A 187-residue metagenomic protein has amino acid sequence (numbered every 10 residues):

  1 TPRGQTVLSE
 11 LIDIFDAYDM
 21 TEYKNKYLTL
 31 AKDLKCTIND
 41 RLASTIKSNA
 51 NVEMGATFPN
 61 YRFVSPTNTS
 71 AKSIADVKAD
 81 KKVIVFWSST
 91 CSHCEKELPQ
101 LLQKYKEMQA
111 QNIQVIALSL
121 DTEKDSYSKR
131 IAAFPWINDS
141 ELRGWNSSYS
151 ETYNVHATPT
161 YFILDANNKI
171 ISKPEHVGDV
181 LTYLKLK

Functional and structural regions predicted by a protein language model:
T1-S70: Oxidative protein folding and maturation machinery
K72-L101, Q114, L118: Short active-site neighborhood of thiol/selenol oxidoreductases, capturing the structured segment around
K78-D80, A110, V155: Active-site acidic short loop of glycosyltransferases
W87-T90, Y127, W136, W145: Signature tryptophan residues that serve as conserved aromatic anchors
K96-A132, W145-Y149: Structural microenvironment flanking redox-active thiols in thiol-disulfide oxidoreductases
I137-L142, P174: Short acidic-hydrophobic, aromatic-tinged amphipathic segments that line or gate anion-handling sites
W145-L184: Thiol/disulfide oxidoreductase modules built on the thioredoxin-like
